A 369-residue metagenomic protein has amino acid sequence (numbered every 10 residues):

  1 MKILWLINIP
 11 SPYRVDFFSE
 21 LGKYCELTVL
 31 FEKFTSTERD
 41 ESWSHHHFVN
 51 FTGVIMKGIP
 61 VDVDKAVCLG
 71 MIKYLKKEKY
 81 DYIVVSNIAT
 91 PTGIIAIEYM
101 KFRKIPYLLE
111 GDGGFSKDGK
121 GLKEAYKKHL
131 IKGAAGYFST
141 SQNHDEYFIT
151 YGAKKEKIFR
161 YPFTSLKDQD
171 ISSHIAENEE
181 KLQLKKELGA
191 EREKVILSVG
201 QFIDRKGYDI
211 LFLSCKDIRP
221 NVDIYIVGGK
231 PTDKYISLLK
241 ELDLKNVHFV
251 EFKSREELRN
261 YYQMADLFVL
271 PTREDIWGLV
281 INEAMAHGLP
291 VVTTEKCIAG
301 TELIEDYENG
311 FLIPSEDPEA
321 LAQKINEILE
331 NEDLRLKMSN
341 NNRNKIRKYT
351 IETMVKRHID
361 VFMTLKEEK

Functional and structural regions predicted by a protein language model:
D16, K194-D217, K234, E319: A conserved mid-protein helix/loop that constitutes part of the nucleotide-sugar donor-binding site
P91, I105-K123, G133-G136, T140 (+1 more regions): A short, histidine- and acid-enriched strand-loop-helix "catalytic/donor-clamping" loop that lines the nucleotide-sugar
K132-L182: Donor nucleotide-sugar binding/catalytic pocket of nucleotide-sugar-dependent glycosyltransferases
I236-K253: Nucleotide-activated donor-binding/catalytic signature segment of Leloir-type glycosyltransferases, i.e., the conserved
F252-K253, N260-A265: Short alpha-helical donor nucleotide-sugar binding micro-motif in glycosyltransferases
R273: Aromatic "clamp/platform" in nucleotide-sugar-dependent glycosyltransferases that forms part of the donor/acceptor
P290-T294, I304: Short hydrophobic beta-strand element within catalytic cores of glycosyltransferases and related nucleotide-activated
D306-Y307, F311-P318, N326-D333: Conserved acidic donor-binding segment of nucleotide-sugar-dependent glycosyltransferases
